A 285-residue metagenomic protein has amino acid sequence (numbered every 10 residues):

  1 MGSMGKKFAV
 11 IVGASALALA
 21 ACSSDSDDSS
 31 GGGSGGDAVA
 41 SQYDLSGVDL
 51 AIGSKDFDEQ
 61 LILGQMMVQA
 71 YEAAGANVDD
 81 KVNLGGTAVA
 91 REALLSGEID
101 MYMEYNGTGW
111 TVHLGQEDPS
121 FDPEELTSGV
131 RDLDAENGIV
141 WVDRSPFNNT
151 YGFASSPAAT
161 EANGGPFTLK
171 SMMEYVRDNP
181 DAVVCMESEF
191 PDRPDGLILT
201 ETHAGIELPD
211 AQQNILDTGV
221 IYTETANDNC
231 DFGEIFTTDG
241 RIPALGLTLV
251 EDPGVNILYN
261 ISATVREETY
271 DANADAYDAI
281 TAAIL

Functional and structural regions predicted by a protein language model:
M1-V10: Bacterial N-terminal signal peptides that target proteins for export
A16-S23: C-terminal motif of bacterial Sec signal peptides marking the signal peptidase cleavage site
S24-L45: N-terminal low-complexity, Pro/Thr-rich disordered segments that flank secretion/membrane-targeting signals
G47-D79, P146-T223, N227: Bilobed "Venus flytrap"/periplasmic-binding protein-like clamshell domains and structurally analogous long
K81-I99, N106-V112: Acidic helix-start/capping segments at beta-turn-to-alpha-helix junctions
D100-E104, C230-F236: Paired acidic/hydrophobic, glycine-rich loop segments that form the ligand-binding mouth/hinge of periplasmic-binding
H113-V142, N229, R241-G254: Ligand-binding "clamshell"
Y151-E161, N260-A276, A283-I284: A bilobed periplasmic-binding-protein/Venus flytrap-type ligand-binding module shared by bacterial periplasmic
